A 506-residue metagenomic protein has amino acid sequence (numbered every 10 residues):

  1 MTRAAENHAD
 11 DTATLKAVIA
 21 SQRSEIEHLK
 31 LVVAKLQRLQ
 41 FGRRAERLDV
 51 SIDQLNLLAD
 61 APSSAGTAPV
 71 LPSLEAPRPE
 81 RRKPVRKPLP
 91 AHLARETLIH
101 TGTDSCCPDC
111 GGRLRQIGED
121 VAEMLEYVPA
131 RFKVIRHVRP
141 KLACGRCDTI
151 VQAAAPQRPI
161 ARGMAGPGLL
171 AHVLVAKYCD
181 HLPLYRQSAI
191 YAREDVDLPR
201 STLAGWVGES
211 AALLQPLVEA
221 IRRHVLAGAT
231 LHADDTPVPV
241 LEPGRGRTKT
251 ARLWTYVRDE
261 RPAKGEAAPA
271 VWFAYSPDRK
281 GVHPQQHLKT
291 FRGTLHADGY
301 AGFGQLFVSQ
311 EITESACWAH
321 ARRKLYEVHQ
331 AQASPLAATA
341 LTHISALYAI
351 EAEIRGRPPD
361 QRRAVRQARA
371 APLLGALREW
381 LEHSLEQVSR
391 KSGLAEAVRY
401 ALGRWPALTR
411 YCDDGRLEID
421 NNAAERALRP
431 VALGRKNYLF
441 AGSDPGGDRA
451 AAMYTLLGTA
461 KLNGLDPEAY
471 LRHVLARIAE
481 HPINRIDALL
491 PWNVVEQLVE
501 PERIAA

Functional and structural regions predicted by a protein language model:
M1-M164, H232-A233, P239, A263-A267: Short, flexible loop/hinge motifs at secondary-structure junctions
T2-E6, L55, S73-P77, P88 (+2 more regions): Catalytic center-proximal scaffold of phosphoryl-transfer enzymes
